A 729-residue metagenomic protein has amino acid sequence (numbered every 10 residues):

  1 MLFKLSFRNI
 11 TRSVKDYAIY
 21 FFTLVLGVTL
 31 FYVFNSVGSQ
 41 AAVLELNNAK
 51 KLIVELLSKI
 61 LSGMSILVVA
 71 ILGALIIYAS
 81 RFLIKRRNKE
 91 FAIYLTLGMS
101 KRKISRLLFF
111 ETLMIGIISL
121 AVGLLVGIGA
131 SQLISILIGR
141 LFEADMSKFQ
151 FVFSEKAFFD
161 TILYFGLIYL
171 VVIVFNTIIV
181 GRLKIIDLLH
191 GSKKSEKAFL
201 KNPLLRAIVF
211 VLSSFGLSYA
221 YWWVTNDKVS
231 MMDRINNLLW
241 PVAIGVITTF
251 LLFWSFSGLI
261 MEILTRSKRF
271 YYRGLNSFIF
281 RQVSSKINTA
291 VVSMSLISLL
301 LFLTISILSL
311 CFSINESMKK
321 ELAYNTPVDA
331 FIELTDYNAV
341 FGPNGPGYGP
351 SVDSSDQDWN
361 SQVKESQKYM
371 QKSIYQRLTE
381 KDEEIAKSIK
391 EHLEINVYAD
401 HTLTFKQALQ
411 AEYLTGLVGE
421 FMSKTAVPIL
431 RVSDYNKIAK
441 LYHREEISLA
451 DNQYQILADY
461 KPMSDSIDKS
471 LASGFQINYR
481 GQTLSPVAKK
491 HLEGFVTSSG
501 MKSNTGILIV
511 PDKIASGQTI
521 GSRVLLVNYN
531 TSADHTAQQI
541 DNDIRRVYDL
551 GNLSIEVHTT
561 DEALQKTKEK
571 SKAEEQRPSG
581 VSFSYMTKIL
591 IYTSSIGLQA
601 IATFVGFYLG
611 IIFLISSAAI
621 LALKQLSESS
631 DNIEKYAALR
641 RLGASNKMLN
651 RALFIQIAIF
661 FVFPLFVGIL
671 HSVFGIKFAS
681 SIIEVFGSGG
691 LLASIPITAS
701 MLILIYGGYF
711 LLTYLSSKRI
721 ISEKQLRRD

Functional and structural regions predicted by a protein language model:
M1-V28, E196-L212, W254-L301, D631: N-terminal Sec/SRP start-transfer signal
L2-F7, L183-A198, S630-D631, R719-D729: Short cytosolic juxtamembrane segments of multi-pass membrane proteins
T11, K15-F22, V33-V68, K85 (+5 more regions): Peri-transmembrane interface segments
T29-G63, L137, T248, S255-F256 (+5 more regions): Alpha-helical transmembrane segments
T29-V43, Y78-F82, I115-A144, A157-R182 (+5 more regions): Small-residue-rich transmembrane alpha-helices
F34-N35, I66-A92, I104, I612-E634: A hydrophobic alpha-helix feature that marks transmembrane segments and, especially, their cytosolic C-terminal ends
A323, P327-I615: Basic-flanked hydrophobic alpha-helices used for secretion and membrane insertion
